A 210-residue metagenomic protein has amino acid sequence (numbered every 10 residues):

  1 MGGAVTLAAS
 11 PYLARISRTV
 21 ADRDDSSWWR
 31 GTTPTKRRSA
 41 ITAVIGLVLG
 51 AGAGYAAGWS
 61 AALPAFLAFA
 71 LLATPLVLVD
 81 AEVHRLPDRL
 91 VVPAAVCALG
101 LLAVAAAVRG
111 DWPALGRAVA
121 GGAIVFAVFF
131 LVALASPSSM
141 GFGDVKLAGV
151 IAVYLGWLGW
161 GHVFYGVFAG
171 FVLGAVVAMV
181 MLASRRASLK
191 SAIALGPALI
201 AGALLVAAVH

Functional and structural regions predicted by a protein language model:
M1-H210: A membrane-topology feature that recognizes alpha-helical transmembrane segments and their immediate juxtamembrane
